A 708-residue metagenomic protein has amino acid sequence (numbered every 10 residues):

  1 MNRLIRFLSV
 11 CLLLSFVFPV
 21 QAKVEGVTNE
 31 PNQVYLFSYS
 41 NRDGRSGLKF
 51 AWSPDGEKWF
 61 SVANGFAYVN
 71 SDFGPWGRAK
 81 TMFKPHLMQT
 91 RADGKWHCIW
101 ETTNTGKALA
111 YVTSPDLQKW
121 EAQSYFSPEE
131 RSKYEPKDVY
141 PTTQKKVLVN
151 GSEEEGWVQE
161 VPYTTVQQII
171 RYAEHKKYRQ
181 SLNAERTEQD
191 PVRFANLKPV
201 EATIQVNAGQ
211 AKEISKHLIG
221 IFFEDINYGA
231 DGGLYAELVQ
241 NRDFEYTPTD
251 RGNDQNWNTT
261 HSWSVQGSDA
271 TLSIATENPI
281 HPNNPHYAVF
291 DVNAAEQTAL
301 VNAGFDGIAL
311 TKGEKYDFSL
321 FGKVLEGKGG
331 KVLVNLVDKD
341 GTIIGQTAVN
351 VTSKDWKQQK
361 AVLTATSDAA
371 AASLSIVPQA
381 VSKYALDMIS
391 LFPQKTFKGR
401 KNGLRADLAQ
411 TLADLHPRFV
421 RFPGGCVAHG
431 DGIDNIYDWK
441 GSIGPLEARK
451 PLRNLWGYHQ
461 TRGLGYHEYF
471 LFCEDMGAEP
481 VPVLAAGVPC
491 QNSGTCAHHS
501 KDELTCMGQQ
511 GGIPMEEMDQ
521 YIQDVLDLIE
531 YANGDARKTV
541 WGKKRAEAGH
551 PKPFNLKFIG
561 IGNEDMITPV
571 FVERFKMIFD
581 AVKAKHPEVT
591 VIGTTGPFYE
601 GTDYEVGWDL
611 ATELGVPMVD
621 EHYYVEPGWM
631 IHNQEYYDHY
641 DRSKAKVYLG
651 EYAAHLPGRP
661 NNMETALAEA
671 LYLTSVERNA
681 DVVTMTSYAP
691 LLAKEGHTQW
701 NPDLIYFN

Functional and structural regions predicted by a protein language model:
M1-E25: Bacterial Sec-dependent N-terminal signal peptides
K23-V192: Carbohydrate-active catalytic/glycan-binding domains of CAZyme proteins, especially the secreted or lumenal ectodomains
S114, P378, P393, P423-C426 (+3 more regions): Active-site groove signature of glycoside hydrolases
L182-R462, E479-V481, C496-G508, M515-E516 (+2 more regions): Extracellular and organelle-lumenal recognition/adhesion modules and their flexible linkers in secreted
I221, F244, L320, H416 (+5 more regions): Conserved, mostly hydrophobic/aromatic
L363-T366, A372-S373, T396, R400-P417 (+6 more regions): An active-site-proximal structural segment forming one wall of the substrate-binding cleft that immediately precedes
L391-N402, E447-G463, E503-D519, K557-V572 (+3 more regions): The substrate-binding groove and active-site-proximal loops of carbohydrate-active enzymes, especially glycoside
F579-K583, P587-T590, W608-N708: Catalytic-core region of carbohydrate-active enzymes that cleave or remodel glycosidic bonds
